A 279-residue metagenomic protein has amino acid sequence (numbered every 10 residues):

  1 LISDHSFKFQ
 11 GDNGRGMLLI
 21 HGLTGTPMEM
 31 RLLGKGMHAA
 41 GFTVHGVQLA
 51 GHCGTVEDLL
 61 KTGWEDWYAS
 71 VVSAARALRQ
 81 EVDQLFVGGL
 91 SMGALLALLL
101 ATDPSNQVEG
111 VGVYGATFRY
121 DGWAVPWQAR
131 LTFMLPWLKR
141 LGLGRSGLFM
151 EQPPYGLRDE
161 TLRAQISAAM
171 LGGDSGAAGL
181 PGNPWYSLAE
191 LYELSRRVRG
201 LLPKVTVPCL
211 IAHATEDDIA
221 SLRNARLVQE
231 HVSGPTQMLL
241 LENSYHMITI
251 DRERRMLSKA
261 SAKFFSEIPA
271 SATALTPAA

Functional and structural regions predicted by a protein language model:
T24-G34: The serine-hydrolase catalytic nucleophile loop
L33, V207, S221-E230: Short alpha-helix in the alpha/beta-hydrolase fold that links the catalytic acid
M37-V56: Conserved alpha/beta-hydrolase
M92, L96-L99, P104-P181: Alpha/beta-hydrolase-fold enzymes
N183-L201: Active-site nucleophile elbow and catalytic-triad environment of alpha/beta-hydrolase enzymes
K204-V205, I211-H213, D217: Short beta-strand/loop motif that positions the catalytic acidic residue of the alpha/beta-hydrolase fold
T215-A220, M247: Acidic catalytic loop of the alpha/beta-hydrolase fold
P235-A279: Catalytic active-site module of serine/aspartate enzymes centered on a nucleophile-bearing elbow/loop
